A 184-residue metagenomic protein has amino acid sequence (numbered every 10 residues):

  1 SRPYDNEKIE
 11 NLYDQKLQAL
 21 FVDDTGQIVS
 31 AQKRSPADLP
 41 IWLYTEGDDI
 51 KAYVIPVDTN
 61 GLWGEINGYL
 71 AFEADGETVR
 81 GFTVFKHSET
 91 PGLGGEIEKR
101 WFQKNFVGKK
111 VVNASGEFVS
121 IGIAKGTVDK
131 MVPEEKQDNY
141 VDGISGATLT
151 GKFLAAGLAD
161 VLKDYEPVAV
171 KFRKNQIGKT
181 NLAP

Functional and structural regions predicted by a protein language model:
S1-P184: Flexible, solvent-exposed loop/hinge segments and secondary-structure transition points
